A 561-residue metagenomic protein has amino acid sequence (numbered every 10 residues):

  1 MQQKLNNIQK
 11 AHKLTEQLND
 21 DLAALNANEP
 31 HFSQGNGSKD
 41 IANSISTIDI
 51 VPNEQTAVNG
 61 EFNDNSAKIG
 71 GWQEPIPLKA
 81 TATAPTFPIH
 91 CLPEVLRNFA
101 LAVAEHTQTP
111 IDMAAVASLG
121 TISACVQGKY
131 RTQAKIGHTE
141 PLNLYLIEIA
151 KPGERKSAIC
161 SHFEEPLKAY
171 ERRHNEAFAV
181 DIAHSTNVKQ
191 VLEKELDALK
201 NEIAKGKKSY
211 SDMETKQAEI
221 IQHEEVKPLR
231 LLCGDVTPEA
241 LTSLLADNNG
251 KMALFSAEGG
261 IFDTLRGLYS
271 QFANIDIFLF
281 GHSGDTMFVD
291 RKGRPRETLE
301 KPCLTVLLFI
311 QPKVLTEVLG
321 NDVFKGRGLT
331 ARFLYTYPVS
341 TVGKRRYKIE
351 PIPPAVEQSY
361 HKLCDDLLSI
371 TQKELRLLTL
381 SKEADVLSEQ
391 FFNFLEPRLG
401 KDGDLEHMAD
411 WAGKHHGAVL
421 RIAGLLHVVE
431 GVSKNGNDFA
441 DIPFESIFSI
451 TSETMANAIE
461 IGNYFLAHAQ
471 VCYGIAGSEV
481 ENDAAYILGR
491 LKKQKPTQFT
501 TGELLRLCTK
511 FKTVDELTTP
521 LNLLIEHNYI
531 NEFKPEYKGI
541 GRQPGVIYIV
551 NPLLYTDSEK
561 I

Functional and structural regions predicted by a protein language model:
M1-N53: N-terminal acidic, proline/glycine-rich, low-complexity intrinsically disordered segments
F32-N36, D40-I561: Phosphate-handling catalytic cores of nucleic-acid transaction enzymes
